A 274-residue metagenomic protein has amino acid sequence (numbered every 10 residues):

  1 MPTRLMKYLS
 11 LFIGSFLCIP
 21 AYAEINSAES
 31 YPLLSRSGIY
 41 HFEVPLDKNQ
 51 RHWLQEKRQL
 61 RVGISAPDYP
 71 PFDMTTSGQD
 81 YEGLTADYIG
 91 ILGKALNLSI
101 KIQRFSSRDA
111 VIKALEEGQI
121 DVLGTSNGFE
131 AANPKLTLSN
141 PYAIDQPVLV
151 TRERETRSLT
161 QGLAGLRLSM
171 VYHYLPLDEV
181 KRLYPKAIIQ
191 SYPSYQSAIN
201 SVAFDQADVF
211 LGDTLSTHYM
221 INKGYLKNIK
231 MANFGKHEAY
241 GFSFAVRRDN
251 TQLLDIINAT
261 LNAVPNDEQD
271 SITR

Functional and structural regions predicted by a protein language model:
M1-L9: Bacterial N-terminal signal peptides that target proteins for export
C18-P20: N-terminal signal peptide c-region/cleavage motif recognized by signal peptidases
E24-H52, A86-A95, E153-P176, K181 (+2 more regions): Extended ligand-binding regions for polar small-molecule ligands
I25-P134, I188-S191, I257: Extracytoplasmic small-molecule ligand-binding "clamshell" domains of the periplasmic binding protein/Venus flytrap
R51, N133-Y142, M231-F234, F242-A245: A structural signal for short loop-to-beta-strand junctions that line the ligand-binding cleft of periplasmic/secreted
R61-A66, L136-L159, Y172, F244-R248: Hydrophobic/proline-rich hinge and linker segments of small-molecule sensing/allosteric domains, predominantly
D109, K113, T125-K135, E179-R182 (+2 more regions): A ligand-binding cleft/hinge motif common to bilobed small-molecule-binding domains
V148-Y225: Pocket-lining segment of extracytoplasmic ligand-binding domains
